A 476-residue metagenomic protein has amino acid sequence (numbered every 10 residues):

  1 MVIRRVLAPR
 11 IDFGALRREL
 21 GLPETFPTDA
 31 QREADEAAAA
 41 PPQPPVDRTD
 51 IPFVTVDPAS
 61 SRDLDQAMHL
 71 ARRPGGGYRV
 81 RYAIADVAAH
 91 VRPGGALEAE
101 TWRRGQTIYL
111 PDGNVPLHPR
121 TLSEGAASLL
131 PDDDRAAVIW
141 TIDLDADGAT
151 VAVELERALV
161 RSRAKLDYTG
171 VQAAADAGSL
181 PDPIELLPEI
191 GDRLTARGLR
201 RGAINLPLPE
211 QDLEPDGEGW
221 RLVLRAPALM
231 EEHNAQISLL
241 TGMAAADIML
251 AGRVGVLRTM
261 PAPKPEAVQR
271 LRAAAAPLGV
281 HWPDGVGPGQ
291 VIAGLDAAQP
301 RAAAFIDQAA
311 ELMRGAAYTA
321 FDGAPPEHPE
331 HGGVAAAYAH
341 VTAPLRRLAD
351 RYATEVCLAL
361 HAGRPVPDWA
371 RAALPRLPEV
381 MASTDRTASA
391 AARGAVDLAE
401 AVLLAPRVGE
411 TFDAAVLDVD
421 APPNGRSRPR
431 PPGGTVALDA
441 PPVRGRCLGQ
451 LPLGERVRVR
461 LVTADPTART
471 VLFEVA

Functional and structural regions predicted by a protein language model:
M1-L22, F26-G449, L453-E455, A464-V471: Electropositive polyanion-binding surfaces
F473-A476: Short, compositionally biased
